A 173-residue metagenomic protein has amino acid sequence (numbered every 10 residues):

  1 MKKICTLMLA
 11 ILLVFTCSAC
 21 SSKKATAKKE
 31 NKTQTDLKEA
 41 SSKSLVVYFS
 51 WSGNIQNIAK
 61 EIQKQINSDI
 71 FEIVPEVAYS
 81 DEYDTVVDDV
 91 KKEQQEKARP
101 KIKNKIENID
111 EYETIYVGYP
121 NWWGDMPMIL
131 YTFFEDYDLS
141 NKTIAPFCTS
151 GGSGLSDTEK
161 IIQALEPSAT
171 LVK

Functional and structural regions predicted by a protein language model:
I4-L7, S21-K173: Active-site-proximal alpha-helix that buttresses catalytic centers in soluble enzyme cores
I11-L12: Repetitive helical segments and hydrophobic/amphipathic motifs
F15-A19: C-terminal motif of bacterial Sec signal peptides marking the signal peptidase cleavage site
